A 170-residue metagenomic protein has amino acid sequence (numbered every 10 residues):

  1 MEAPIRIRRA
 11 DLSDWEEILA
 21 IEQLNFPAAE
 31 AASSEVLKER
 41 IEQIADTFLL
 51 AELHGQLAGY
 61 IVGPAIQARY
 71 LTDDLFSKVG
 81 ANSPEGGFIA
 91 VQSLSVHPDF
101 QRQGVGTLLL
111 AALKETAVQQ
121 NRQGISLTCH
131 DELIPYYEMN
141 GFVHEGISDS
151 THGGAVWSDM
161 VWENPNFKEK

Functional and structural regions predicted by a protein language model:
I5-I18: A short beta-loop-alpha structural element at the N-terminal edge of CoA-dependent acyl/N-acetyltransferase catalytic
D11, Q123, H130-D131, S150-K170: C-terminal "cap" of GNAT-fold acetyltransferases
P27-H54, V62-A81: Active-site rim helix/loop that mediates acceptor-substrate recognition in acyltransferases
Y60-S95, Q101, S150-S158: Conserved acyl-donor/pantetheine-binding loop and adjacent beta-alpha core of acyl/acetyltransferases and related
V96, R102-E115: Conserved acetyl-CoA-binding loop-helix of GNAT-fold acetyltransferases
L110, T116-C129: Conserved GNAT acetyl-CoA-binding A-motif
Q119, D131-A155: Conserved active-site alpha-helix within GNAT-family acetyltransferase domains
